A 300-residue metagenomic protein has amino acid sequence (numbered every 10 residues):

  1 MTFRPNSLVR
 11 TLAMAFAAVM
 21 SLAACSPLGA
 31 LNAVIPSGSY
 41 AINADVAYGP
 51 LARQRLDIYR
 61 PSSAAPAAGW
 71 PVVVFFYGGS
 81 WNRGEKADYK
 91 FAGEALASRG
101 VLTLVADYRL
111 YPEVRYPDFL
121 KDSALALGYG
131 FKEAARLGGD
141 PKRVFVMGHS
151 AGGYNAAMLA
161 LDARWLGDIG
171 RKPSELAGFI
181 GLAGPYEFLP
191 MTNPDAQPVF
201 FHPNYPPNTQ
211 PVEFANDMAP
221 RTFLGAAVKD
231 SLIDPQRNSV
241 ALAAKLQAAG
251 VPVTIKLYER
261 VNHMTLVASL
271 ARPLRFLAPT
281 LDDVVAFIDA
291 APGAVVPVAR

Functional and structural regions predicted by a protein language model:
P27-A67: N-terminal cap/lid segment of alpha/beta-hydrolase-fold proteins
I35, L51, G184-F214: Mobile cap/lid helix-loop segments that gate and shape the active-site cleft of serine hydrolases
A68-G79: Short beta-strand element of the alpha/beta-hydrolase
A87-V105: Short amphipathic alpha-helix adjacent to the substrate-entry channel of hydrolases
G128-P194, P207: Primarily recognizes the serine-hydrolase "nucleophile elbow" in alpha/beta-hydrolase and SGNH/GDSL folds
L224-A226: Short beta-strand/loop motif that positions the catalytic acidic residue of the alpha/beta-hydrolase fold
S231-A241: Conserved alpha/beta-hydrolase "acid-adjacent" motif
Q247-R300: C-terminal catalytic histidine-bearing segment of alpha/beta-hydrolase fold enzymes
